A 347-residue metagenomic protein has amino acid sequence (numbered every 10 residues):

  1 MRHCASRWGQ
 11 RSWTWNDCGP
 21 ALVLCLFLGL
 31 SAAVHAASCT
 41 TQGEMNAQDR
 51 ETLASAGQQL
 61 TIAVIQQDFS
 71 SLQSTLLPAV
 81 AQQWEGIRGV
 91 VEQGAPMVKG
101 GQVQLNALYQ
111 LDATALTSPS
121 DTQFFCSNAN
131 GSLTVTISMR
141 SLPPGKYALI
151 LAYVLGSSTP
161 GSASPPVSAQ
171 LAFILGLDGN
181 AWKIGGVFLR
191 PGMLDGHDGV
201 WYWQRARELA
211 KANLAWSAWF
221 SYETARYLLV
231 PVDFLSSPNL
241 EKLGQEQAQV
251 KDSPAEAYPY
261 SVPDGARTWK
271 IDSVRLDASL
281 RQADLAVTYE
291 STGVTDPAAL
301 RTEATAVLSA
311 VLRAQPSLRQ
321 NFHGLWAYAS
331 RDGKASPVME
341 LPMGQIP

Functional and structural regions predicted by a protein language model:
G19-S31: Bacterial N-terminal signal peptides
A36-Q66, F188-W201: Short, low-complexity N-terminal intrinsically disordered segments enriched in polar/charged residues
E44, Q48, A54-S55, S70-T136 (+1 more regions): Short solvent-exposed beta->alpha transition segments
I62, E208-L209: Residue-level signature for tetratricopeptide repeat
F69, L214-A215: TPR-repeat structural position
S74, W219-F220: Primarily a tetratricopeptide repeat
V154-H197, W269, D277-A298, A306 (+1 more regions): Short beta-strand edge/turn micro-motifs at domain boundaries
